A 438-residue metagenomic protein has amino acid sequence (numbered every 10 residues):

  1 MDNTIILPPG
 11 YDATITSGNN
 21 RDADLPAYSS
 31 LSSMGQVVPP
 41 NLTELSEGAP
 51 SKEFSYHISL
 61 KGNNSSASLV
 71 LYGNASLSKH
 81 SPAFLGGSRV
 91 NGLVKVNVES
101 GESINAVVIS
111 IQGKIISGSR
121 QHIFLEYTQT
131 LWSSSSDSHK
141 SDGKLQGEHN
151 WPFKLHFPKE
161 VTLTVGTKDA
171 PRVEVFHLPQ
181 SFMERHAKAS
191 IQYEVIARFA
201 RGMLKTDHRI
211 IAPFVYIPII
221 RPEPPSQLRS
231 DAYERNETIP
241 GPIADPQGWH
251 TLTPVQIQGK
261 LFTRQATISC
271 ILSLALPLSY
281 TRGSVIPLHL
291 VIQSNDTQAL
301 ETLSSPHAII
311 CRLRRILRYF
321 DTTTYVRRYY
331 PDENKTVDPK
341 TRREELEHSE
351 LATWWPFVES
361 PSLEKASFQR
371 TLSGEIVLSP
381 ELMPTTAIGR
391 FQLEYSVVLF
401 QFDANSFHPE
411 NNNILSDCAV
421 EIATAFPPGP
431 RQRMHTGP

Functional and structural regions predicted by a protein language model:
D2-P438: C-terminal beta-sandwich interaction modules and adjacent acidic, Ser/Thr/Pro/Gly-rich low-complexity tails used
